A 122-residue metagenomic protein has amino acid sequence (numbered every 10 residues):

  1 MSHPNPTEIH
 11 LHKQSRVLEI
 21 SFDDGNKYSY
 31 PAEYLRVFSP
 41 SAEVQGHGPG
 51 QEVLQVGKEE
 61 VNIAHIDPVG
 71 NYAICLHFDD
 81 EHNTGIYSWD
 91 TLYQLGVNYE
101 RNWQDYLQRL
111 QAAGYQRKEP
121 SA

Functional and structural regions predicted by a protein language model:
M1-A122: Motif-centric detector for short Cys/His coordination patterns
